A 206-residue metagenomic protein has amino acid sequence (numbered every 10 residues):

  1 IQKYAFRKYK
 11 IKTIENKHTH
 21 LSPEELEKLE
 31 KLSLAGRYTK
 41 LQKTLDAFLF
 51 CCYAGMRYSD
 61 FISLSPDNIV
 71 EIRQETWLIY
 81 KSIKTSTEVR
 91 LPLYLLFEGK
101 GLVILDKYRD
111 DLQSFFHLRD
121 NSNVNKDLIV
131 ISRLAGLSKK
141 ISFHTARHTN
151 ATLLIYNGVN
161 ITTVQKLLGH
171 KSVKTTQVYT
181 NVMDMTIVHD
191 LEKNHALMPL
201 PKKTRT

Functional and structural regions predicted by a protein language model:
I1-Y58: Basic, Lys/Arg- and aromatic-enriched nucleic-acid-binding interface segment
E15-N16, I83-V130: C-terminal catalytic core of Y-nucleophile DNA break-rejoin enzymes
T19-E25, A54, S63-V103: Conserved tyrosine-mediated DNA breakage-rejoining catalytic core shared by Y-recombinases
H20, S82-S86, N121, L168 (+1 more regions): Catalytic-site neighborhood detector that most strongly recognizes the C-terminal catalytic loop/helix of tyrosine
A35-Y38, R109-S114, L118, K126-K166: Short, basic (Lys/Arg/His-rich) helix/loop patches that form interaction surfaces in the mid-to-C-terminal regions
A47-F48, S59-L64, V164: Alpha-helix N-cap/helix-start motif at helix boundaries, enriched for small hydrophobics
N68-E75, S138-K139, V159-V178, M185: Short, polar N-cap/turn motifs at the start of nucleic acid-interacting alpha helices
N194-T206: C-terminal secondary-structure termini that scaffold catalytic or DNA-interacting sites
